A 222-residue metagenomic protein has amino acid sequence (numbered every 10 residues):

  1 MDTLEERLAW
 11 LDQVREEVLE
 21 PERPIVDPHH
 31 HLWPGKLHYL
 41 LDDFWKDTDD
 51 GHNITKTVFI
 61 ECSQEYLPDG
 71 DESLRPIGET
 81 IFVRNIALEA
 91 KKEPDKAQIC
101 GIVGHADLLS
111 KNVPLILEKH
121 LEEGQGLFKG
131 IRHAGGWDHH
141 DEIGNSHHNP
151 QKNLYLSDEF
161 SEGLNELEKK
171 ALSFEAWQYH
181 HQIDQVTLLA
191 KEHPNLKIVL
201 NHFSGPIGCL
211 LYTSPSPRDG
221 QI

Functional and structural regions predicted by a protein language model:
D2-K170: Mid-domain alpha/beta scaffold segments of enzyme catalytic cores
T3, Q151-S214: Catalytic pocket-lining loop regions of alpha/beta-barrel enzymes, especially the amidohydrolase/enolase/GH5 lineages
I25-D27, I198, P217: A composition/secondary-structure signal for short, hydrophobic, low-basic-content segments with alpha-helix propensity
E65, P206, G220: Active-site loop signature of alpha/beta-hydrolase-fold enzymes
L108, N112-V113, H120-E122, V186 (+2 more regions): Internal hydrophobic scaffold segments of catalytic domains
Y212-I222: Single conserved hydrophobic/aromatic residue that forms the stacking wall/gate of nucleotide- or nucleobase-binding
